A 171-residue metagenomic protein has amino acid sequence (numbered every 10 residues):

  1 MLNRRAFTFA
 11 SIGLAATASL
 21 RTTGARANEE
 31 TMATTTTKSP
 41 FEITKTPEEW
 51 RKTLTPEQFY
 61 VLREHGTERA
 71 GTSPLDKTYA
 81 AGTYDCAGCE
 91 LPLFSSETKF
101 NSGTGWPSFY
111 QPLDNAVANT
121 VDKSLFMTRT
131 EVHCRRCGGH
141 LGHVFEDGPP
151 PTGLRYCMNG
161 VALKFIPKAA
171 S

Functional and structural regions predicted by a protein language model:
M1-A15: N-terminal secretory signal peptides and thylakoid transit peptides that target proteins across membranes
T22-Q58, R69: C-terminal segment of N-terminal export signals and the immediately downstream linker at the start of the mature
L62-Y79: N-terminal post-signal-peptidase region of extra-cytosolic proteins
Y79-S108: Mid-length scaffold segments of soluble, non-membrane domains
T83, E131, L154: Residues immediately within or flanking Cys/His clusters that coordinate Zn2+ in small zinc-binding modules
C86, C134-C137: Short cysteine-rich clusters marking metal-coordination/redox-active sites
E90, G138, M158-V161: Cys/His-coordinated zinc-binding microdomains
S95-S96, H143-V144, I166: Short, non-ligating residues that shape and space the ligands of small metal-coordination modules and catalytic
